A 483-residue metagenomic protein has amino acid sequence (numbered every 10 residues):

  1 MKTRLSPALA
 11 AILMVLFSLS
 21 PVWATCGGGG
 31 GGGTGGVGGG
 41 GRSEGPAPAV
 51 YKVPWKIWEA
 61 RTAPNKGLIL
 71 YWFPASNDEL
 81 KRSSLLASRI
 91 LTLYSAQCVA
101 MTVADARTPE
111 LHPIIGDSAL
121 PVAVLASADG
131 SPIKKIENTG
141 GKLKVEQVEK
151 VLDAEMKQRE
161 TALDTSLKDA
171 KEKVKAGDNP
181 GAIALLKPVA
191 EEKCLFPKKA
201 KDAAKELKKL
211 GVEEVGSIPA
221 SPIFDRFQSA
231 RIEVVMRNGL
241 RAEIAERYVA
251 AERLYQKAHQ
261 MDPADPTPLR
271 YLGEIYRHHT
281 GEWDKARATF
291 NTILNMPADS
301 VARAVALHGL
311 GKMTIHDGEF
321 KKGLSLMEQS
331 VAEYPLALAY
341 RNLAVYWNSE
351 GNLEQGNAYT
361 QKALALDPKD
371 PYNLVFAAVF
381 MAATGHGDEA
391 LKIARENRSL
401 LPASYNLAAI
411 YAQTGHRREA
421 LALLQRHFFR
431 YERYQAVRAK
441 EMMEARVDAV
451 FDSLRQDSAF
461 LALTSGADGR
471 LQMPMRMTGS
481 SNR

Functional and structural regions predicted by a protein language model:
G30, G35-A96: Local sequence-structure signature of Cys/Sec-based thiol-disulfide redox active-site neighborhoods
I57-E59, L85-E155: Thioredoxin-like thiol-disulfide oxidoreductase module
K150-K168, E172, G216-V234, P297-V301 (+1 more regions): TPR-adjacent "capping" and linker segments in tetratricopeptide-repeat scaffold/adaptor proteins
K171, K209, L240, E274-I275 (+5 more regions): Residue-level recognition of tetratricopeptide repeat
K199-A200, P268, A302-A306, A339-Y340 (+3 more regions): TPR alpha-solenoid repeat register
E206, R237, Y271, V305-G309 (+3 more regions): Canonical tetratricopeptide repeat
R341, N348-R483: Alpha-helical protein-protein interaction modules
